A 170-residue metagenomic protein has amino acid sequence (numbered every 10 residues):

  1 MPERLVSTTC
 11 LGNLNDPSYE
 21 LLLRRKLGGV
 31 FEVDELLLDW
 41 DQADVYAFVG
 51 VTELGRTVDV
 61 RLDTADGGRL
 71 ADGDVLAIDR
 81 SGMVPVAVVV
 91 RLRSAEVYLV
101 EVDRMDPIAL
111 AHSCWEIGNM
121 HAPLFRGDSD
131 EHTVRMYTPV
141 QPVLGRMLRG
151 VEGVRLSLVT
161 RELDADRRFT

Functional and structural regions predicted by a protein language model:
M1-V33, L54, D128-T170: Helix-rich terminal scaffold detector
L37-V49: An anion-binding catalytic pocket shared by soluble metabolic enzymes
A47-V51, V86-R93, M120-D128: Short, flexible, solvent-exposed loop/turn segments with mixed acidic/basic and small polar residues
V51-A65: Short, structured beta-strand/loop micro-motifs enriched in basic residues and often containing a Trp
T64, G68-L70, L76: Short, well-ordered loop/turn sites that connect or cap secondary structure elements
V75, R80-G82: Short, surface-exposed secondary-structure boundary micro-motifs
V90-D103: Short glycine-/aliphatic-rich beta-strand segments at the starts of folded cytosolic domains
M105-P123: Short, solvent-exposed interaction modules
